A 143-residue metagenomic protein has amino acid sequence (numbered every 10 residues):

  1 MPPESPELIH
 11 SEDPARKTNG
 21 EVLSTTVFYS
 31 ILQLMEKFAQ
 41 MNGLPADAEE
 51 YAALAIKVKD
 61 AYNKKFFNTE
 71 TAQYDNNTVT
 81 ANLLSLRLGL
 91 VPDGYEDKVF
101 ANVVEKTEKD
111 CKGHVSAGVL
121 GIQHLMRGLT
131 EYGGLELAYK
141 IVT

Functional and structural regions predicted by a protein language model:
M1-T143: Active-site core of glycosidic bond-cleaving carbohydrate-active enzymes
